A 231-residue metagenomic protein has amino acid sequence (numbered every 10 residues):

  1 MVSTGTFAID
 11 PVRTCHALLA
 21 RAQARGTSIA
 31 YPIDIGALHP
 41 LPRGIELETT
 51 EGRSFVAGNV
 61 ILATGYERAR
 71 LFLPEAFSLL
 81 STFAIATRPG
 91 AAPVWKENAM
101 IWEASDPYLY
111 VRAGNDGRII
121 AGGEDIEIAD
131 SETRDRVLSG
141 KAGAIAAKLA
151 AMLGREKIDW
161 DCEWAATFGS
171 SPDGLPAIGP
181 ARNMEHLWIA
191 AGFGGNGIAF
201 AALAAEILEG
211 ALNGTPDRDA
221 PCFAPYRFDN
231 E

Functional and structural regions predicted by a protein language model:
M1-N59, A63: Helical element adjacent to the flavin cofactor pocket in flavoenzyme catalytic cores
G5, P11, D135, A150-E231: C-terminal catalytic lobe of FAD-dependent flavoproteins
I9, R13, A30-I33, F55 (+6 more regions): Conserved active-site and cofactor/substrate-binding residues in soluble primary-metabolism enzymes
C15, E67-A69, E127: Glycine-rich nucleotide phosphate-binding loop and flanking beta-alpha elements of Rossmann-like dinucleotide-binding
I29-Y31, L62, W102, W160 (+1 more regions): General beta-strand structural signal in soluble alpha/beta enzymes
A37-R118: Flavin-dependent oxidoreductases
L71-L73, S131, A199-F200: Short glycine-/acidic-enriched loop or helix-start segments at secondary-structure transitions that form or flank
A91-H186: Active-site lid/adjacent beta-loop-alpha segment flanking the redox-cofactor pocket in flavoenzymes
